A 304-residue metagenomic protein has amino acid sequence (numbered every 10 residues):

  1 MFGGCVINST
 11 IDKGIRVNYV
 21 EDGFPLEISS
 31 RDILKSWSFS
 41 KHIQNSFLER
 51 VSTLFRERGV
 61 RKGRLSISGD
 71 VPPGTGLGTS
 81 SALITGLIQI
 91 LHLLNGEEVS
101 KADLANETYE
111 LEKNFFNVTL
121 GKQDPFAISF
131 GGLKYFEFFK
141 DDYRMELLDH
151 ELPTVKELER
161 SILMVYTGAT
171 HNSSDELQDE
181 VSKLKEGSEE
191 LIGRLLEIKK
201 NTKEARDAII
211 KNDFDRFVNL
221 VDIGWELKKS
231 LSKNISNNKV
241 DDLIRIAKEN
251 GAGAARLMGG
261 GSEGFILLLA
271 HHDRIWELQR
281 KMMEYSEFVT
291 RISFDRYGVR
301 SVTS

Functional and structural regions predicted by a protein language model:
M1-G4, L120: Glycine-rich phosphate/pyrophosphate-binding beta-alpha loops
N8, G14-E57, L91-E97, N106-T119 (+2 more regions): C-terminal nucleotide
S36-I43, V71-T79: Short coil/turn segments at secondary-structure boundaries
G59-L65, V99: Short, flexible active-site-proximal loops enriched in glycine and acidic residues
L65-T75, G253: Short pre-catalytic strand/loop immediately N-terminal to key active-site residues, enriched for Gly-Thr
L77-K101: DPxDG-like acidic metal-binding loop motif
E263: Glycine-rich active-site/cofactor-binding loop and its immediate structural neighborhood
